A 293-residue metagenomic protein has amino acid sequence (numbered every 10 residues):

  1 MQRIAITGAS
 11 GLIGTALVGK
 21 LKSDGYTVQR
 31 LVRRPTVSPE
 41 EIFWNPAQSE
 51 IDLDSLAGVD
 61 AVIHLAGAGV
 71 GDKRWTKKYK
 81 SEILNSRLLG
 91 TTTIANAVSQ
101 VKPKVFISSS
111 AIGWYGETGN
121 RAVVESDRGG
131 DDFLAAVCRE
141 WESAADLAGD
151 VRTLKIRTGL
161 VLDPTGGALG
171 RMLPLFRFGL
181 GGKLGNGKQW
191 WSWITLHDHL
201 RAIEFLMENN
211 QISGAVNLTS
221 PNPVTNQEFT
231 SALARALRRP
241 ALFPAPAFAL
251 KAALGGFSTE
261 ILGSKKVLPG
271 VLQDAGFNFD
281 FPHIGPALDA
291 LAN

Functional and structural regions predicted by a protein language model:
I4-D24: N-terminal Rossmann NAD(P)H-binding glycine-rich loop of SDR-like oxidoreductase domains
T36, E40-L89: NAD(P)H-binding glycine-rich loop region in Rossmannoid oxidoreductase-like domains and their noncatalytic homologs
T92-D132: Conserved Rossmann-fold NAD(P)-dependent oxidoreductase catalytic core, especially the SDR/UDP-sugar
S110-A111, S143-P164: Conserved beta-loop-beta element that borders a ligand/cofactor-binding pocket
V151, L162-R171, L206-V216: Glycine/proline-rich active-site loop of Rossmann-fold NAD(P)-dependent oxidoreductases
R171-D198, A202: A conserved pocket-lining segment of Rossmann-fold NAD(P)-dependent short-chain dehydrogenase/reductase
N209-G256, D289: Mid/C-terminal beta-alpha module of Rossmann-like enzyme folds, strongest in SDR-family dehydrogenases/epimerases
T259-N293: C-terminal amphipathic/interface module of NAD(P)-dependent oxidoreductases and related NAD-binding regulators
